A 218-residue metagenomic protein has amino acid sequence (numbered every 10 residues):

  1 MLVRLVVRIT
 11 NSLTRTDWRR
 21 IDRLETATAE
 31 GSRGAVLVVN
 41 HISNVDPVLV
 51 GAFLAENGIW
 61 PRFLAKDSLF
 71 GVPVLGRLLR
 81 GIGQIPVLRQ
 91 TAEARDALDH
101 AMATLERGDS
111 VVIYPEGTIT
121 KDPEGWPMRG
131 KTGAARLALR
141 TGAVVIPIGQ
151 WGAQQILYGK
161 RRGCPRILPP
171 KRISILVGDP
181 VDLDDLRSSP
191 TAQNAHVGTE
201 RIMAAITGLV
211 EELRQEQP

Functional and structural regions predicted by a protein language model:
M1-T14, G71-G81, K160-P170: Alpha-helical membrane-targeting segments
V3-H41: Helix-to-loop junction immediately C-terminal to a conserved catalytic motif
S12-R20, A94-R95, L157-K160: Short gly/ser/thr-rich secondary-structure transition/capping motifs
R20, A65-K66, G83, Y114-E116 (+1 more regions): A secondary-structure boundary/capping signal
D22, H41, L49, D67 (+4 more regions): Short, flexible active-site-adjacent loop segments at beta-strand->alpha-helix junctions, enriched in small/polar
A29-T91: Catalytic core of membrane glycerolipid acyltransferases/transacylases, capturing the structured, soluble-facing
R95-P218: Non-catalytic C-terminal accessory region of glycerolipid acyltransferases and related lyso-lipid remodeling enzymes
